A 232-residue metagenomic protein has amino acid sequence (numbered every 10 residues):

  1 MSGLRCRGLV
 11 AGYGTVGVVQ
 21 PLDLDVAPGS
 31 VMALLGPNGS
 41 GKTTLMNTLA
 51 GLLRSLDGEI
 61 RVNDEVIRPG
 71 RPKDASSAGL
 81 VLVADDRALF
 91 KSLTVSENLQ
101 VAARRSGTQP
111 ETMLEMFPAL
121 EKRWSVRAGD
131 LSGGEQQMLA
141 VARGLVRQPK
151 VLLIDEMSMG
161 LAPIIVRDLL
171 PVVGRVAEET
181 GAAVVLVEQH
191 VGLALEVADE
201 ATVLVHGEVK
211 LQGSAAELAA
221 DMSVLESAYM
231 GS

Functional and structural regions predicted by a protein language model:
L4, V19-P21: Conserved structural motif at the start of ABC-family nucleotide-binding domains
L35-P37: The feature captures the beta-strand-to-loop junction immediately N-terminal to the Walker
A50: Helix-to-loop junction immediately C-terminal to a conserved catalytic motif
G58-V66, S76-A78, P110-E115, G213: Conserved ABC transporter NBD signature motif
R127-L131, E135: Conserved ABC ATPase signature
G144-L145: ABC ATPase C-loop
V166-T180: Helical segment within the ABC ATPase nucleotide-binding domain
V203-E208, A220-S232: C-terminal boundary and immediately downstream tail of ABC-type ATPase nucleotide-binding domains
